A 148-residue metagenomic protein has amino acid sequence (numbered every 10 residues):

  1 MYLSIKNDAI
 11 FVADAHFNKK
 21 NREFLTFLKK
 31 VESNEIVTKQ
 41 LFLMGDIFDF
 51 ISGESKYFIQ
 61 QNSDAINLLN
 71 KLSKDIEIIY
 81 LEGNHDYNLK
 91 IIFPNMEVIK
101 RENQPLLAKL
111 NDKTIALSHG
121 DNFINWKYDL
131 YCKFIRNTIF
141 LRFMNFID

Functional and structural regions predicted by a protein language model:
Y2-V12, F17-L110: Core catalytic region of metal-dependent phosphoesterases/phosphodiesterases, especially metallo-beta-lactamase-like
I99-L106, N111-Y128: Hydrophobic, well-structured mid-protein blocks that either form specific transmembrane helices
L117-D148: Active-site-proximal loop/helix segment associated with metal-binding centers of metalloenzymes
